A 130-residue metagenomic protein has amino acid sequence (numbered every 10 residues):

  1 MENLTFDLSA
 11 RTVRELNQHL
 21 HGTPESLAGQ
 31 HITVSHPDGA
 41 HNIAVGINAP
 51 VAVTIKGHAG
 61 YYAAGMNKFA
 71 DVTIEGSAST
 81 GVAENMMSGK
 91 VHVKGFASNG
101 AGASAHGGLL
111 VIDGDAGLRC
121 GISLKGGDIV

Functional and structural regions predicted by a protein language model:
M1-V130: Long, distal/terminal scaffolding or interaction modules with repetitive or compositionally biased sequence
